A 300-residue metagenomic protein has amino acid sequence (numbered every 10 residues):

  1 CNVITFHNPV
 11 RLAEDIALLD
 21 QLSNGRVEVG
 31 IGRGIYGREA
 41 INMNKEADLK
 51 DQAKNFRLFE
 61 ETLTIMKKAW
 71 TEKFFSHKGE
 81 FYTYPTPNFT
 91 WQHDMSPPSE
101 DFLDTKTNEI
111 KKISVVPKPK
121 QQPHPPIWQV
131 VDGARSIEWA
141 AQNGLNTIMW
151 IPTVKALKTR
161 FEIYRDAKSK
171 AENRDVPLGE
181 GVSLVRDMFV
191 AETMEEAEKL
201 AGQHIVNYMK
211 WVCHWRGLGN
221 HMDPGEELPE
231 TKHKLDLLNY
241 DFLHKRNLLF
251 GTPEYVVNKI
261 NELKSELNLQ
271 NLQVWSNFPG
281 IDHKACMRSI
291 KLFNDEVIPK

Functional and structural regions predicted by a protein language model:
V3, I35, I151-V154, W275-C286: Glycine-rich, proline-tolerant flexible connector loops at the mouths of alpha/beta enzymes
I4-Q21, F250-N258: Glycine-rich anion/phosphate-binding loops
D15, V131-E138, Y255-E262: Short, acidic/polar
L19, M66, I127, A140 (+5 more regions): Conserved, mostly hydrophobic/aromatic
R26-G30, P126-W128, N146-I148, G179-S183 (+1 more regions): Structural preference for beta-strand elements that scaffold enzyme active sites
Q52-K118, K155-L269: An alpha-helical appendage that flanks or caps ligand/catalytic pockets
V130-A156, R160-F161: A conserved active-site cap/scaffold subdomain adjacent to cofactor or substrate pockets
V190-E195, D282-L292: Short glycine/threonine-rich loop-to-helix capping motif typified by GTGT followed within a few residues by an Asp-Pro
